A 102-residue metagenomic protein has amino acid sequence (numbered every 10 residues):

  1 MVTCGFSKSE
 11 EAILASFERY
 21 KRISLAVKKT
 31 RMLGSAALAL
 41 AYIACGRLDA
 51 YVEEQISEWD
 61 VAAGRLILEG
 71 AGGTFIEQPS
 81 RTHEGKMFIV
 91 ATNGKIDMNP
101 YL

Functional and structural regions predicted by a protein language model:
M1-E11, S24-L33, I76: Short loop->beta-strand "edge-of-pocket" segments that line small-molecule binding or catalytic clefts across diverse
L14, E18-L25, L38-L102: Oxyanion/phosphate-interacting regions
